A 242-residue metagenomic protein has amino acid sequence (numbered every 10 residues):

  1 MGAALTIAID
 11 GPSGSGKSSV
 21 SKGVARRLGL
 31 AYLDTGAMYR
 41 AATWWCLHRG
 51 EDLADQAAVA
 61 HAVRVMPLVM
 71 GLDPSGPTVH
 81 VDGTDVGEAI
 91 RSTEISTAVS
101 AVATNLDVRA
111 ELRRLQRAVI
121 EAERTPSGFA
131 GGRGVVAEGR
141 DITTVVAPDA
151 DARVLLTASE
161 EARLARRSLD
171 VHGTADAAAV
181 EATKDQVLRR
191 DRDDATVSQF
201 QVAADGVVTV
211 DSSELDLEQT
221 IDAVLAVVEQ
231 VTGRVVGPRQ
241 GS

Functional and structural regions predicted by a protein language model:
G2-T6, G131-R133: Pre-Walker A (Motif I) flank of P-loop NTPase domains
I9: Hydrophobic anchor at the beta1->P-loop junction of P-loop NTPases
P12: P-loop (Walker A) phosphate-binding loop of NTP-binding proteins
K17: Conserved lysine of the Walker
V20: Hydrophobic positions on the alpha1 helix immediately C-terminal to the Walker A/P-loop
R26-E94: N-terminal phosphate/diphosphate-binding loop that engages ATP/GTP or pyrophosphate donors across diverse enzyme folds
G71, Q116, I120-R124, G139-V145 (+2 more regions): Small-molecule kinase domains that catalyze NTP-dependent phosphoryl transfer to phosphate-bearing small molecules
G87-G173: ATP-dependent NMP and nucleoside kinases share a basic, alpha-helical "lid"
